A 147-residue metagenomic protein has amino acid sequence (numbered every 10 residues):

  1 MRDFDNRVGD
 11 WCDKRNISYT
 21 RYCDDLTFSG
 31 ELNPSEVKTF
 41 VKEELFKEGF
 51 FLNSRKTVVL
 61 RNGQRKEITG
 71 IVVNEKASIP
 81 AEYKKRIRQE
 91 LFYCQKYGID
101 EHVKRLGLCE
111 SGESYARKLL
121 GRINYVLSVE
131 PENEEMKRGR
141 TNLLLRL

Functional and structural regions predicted by a protein language model:
R2-D10, E31-L147: Right-hand nucleic-acid polymerase module
V8, K14-G30: Catalytic palm active-site di-aspartate
